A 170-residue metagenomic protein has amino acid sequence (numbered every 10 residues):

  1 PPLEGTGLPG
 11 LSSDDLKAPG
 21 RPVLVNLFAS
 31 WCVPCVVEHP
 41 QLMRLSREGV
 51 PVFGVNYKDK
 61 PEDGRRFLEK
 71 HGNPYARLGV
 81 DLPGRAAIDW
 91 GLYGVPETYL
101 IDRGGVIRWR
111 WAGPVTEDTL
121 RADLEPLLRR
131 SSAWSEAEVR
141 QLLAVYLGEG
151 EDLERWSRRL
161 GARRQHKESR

Functional and structural regions predicted by a protein language model:
P1-E4, R66-E69, L142, E151: N-proximal helix/coil linker or "cap" segments that precede and/or mark the start of modular domains
P2-V23: A short beta-strand-turn-helix
G20-V23, F28-W31, G94: Short pre-active-site segment immediately N-terminal to redox-active cysteine/selenocysteine motifs in thiol-based
L24-N26, G54, L100: Hydrophobic beta-strand core positions in alpha/beta domains
L27-R44: Conserved redox-active cysteine motifs that mediate thiol-disulfide chemistry, especially di-cysteine Cys-X(1-2)-Cys
V50-D63, Y75-G84: Thiol-based oxidoreductase modules, predominantly thioredoxin-like and allied folds used for disulfide exchange
E69-P74, D81-L128, E138-L142, Y146: Thiol/disulfide oxidoreductase modules built on the thioredoxin-like
S131-R170: Non-globular targeting/processing and membrane-anchoring segments
